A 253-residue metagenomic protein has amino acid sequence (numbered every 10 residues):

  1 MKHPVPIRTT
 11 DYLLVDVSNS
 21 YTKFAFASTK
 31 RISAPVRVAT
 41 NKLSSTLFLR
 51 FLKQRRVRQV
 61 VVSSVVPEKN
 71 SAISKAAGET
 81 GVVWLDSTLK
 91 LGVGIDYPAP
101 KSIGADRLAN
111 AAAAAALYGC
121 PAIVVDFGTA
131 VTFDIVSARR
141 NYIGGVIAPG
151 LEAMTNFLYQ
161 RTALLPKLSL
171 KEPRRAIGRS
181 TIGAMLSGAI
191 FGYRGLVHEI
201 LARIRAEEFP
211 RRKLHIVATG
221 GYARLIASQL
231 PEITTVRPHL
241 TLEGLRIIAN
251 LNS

Functional and structural regions predicted by a protein language model:
M1-L91, R212: N-terminal glycine/serine-rich phosphate-binding loop of ATP-dependent small-molecule kinases, especially carbohydrate
K2, T9, I123, T155-S253: ATP-binding/phosphotransfer module of carbohydrate and carboxylate kinases, centering on a glycine-rich
K2-S33, A114, C120-Y142, L158 (+1 more regions): Gly/Thr-rich phosphate-binding beta-strand-loop-beta motif of the actin/hexokinase/Hsp70
F26-A27, I73-K75, V136-A138, Q229-P231: Short amphipathic alpha-helical segments
Q59, V65-C120, L230-N250: Glycine-rich phosphate-binding loop and adjoining helix at the ATP-binding site of ATP-dependent phosphoryl-transfer
V61-P67, F127-T129, L214-A223: Glycine-rich beta-strand-to-loop/alpha-helix junction loops that act as flexible
K69-S71, T132, I226: Short, well-ordered alpha-helical microsegments
G81-R161, I190-R205: Phosphate-binding/catalytic loop of phosphoryl-transfer enzymes
